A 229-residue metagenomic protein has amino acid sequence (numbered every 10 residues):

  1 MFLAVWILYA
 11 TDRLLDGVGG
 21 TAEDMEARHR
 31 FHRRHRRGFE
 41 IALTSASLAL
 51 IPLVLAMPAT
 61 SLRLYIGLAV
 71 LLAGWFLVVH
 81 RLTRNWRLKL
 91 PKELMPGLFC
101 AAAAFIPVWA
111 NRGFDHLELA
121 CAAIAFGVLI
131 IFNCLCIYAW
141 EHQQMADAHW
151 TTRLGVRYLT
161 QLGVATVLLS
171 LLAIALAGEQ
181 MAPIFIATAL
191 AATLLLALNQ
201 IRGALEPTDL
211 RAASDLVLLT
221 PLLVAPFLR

Functional and structural regions predicted by a protein language model:
M1, L50-L64, A104-I124, L172-P183 (+1 more regions): Helix-coil boundary and interhelical linker segments in multi-pass alpha-helical membrane proteins
L3-V18, V70-L82, A125-H142, A192-R202: Transmembrane alpha-helical segments that form the membrane-embedded catalytic/substrate-channel core of multi-pass
Y9-I41, L129-V167: Solvent-exposed interhelical
H29-R37, E93-W109, L154-T166, A212-F227: Small-residue-rich segments of transmembrane alpha-helices in multi-pass membrane proteins, especially helix faces
H35-N111: Intramembrane alpha-helical segments
E93-C136, H142: Functional transmembrane core segments of multi-pass inner-membrane proteins
A148-L198: Glycine/small-residue-rich hydrophobic helix-like segments
I186-R229: Extended hydrophobic alpha-helices typical of membrane-associated regions
